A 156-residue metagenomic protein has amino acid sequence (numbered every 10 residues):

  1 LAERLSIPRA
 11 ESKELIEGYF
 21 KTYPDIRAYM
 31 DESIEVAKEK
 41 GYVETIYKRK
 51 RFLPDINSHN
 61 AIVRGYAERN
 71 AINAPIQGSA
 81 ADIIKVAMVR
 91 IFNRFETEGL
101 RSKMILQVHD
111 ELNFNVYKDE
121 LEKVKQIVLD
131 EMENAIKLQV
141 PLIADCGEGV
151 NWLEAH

Functional and structural regions predicted by a protein language model:
A2-H156: Conserved catalytic core of nucleotide polymerization and phosphodiester-bond processing enzymes
